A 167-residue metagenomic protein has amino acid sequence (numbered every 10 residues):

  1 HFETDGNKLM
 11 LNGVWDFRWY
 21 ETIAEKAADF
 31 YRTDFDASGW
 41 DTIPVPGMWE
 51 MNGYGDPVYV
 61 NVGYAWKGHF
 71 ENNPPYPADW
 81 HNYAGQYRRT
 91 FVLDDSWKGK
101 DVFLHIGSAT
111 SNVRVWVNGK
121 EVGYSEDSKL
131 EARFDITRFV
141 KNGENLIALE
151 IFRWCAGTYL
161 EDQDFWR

Functional and structural regions predicted by a protein language model:
H1-K26: N-terminal pre-domain segments of enzymes
M10, T42-P44, T90-V92: Ser/Thr- (and often Asn-) enriched beta-sheet segments in non-cytosolic proteins
L11-N12, A37, Y87-R88: Hydrophobic residues on conserved beta-strands that form the core of alpha/beta folds
F17-E21, K26, M48-M51, G55-D56 (+1 more regions): Accessory beta-strand-rich segments of carbohydrate-active enzymes
K26-S38, I43: Short Gly/aromatic-enriched secondary-structure transition segments
D34-A37, N61-V62, V122-Y124, W166-R167: Short, low-complexity, polar/charged sequence segments that are solvent-exposed and flexible
N52-A78: Surface-exposed, low-complexity/disordered Ser/Thr/Gly/Pro/Asn-rich loops and linkers
